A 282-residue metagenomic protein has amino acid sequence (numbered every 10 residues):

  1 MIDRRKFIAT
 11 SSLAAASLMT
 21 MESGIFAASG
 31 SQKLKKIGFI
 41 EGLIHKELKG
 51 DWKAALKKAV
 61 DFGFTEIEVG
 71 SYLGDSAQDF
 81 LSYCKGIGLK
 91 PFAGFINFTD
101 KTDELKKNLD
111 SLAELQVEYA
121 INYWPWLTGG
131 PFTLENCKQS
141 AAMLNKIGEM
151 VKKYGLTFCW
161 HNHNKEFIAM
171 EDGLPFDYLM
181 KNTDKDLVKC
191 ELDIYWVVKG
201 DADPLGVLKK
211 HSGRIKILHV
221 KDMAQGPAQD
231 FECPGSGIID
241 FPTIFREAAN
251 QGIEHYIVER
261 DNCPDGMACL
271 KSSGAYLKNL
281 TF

Functional and structural regions predicted by a protein language model:
M1-A15: N-terminal secretory signal peptides and thylakoid transit peptides that target proteins across membranes
S12, E66, F98-K189, M267: Active-site acidic/histidine proton-transfer and metal-coordination neighborhood in alpha/beta enzyme cores
S23-G50, K57-D61: C-terminal segment of N-terminal export signals and the immediately downstream linker at the start of the mature
K35-E41, I67-V69, P91-G94, A120-N122 (+4 more regions): Hydrophobic faces of well-ordered beta-strands that scaffold small-molecule active sites in alpha/beta enzyme cores
F39, A59, I67, C84 (+5 more regions): Conserved, mostly hydrophobic/aromatic
H45-G50, E68-Q78, N97-L105, T128-P131 (+6 more regions): Acidic-and-aromatic substrate-binding clefts and catalytic sites of carbohydrate-active enzymes
K57-D61, D75-P91, K106-V117, N145-K153 (+3 more regions): Acidic (Asp/Glu)-rich catalytic clusters
K153-I238: Acidic/histidine-rich catalytic cores of soluble enzymes
